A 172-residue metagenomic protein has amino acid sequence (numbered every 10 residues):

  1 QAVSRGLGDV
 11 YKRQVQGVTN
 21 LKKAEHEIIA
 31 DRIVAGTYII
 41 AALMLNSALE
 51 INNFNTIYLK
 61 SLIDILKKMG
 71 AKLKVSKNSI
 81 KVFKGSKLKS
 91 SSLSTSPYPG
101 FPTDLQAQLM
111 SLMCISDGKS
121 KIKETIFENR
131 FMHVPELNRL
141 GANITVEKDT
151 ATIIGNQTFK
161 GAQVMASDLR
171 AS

Functional and structural regions predicted by a protein language model:
Q1-Y11: Single conserved hydrophobic/aromatic residue that forms the stacking wall/gate of nucleotide- or nucleobase-binding
R5, Y38-I40, L66, S111 (+1 more regions): Short, structured motif recognition centered on aromatic/hydrophobic residues
V15-I57, F83-I126, T152-S172: Structural motif
T56-K72, K81, Q106: Conserved loop->alpha-helix
T145-T150: C-terminal non-catalytic interaction/assembly regions of soluble proteins
